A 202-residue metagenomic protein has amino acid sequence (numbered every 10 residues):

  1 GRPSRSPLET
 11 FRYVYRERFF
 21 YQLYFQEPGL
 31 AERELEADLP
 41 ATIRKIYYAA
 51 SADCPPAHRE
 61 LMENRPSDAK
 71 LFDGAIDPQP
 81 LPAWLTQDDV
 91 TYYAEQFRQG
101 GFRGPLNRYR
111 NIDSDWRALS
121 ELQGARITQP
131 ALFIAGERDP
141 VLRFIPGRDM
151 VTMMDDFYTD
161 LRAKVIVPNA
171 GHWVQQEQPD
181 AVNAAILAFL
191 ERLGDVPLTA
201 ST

Functional and structural regions predicted by a protein language model:
G1-R162, D195: Flexible "cap/lid" subdomain of the alpha/beta-hydrolase fold that forms the substrate-access gate
Y158-T202: Catalytic active-site module of serine/aspartate enzymes centered on a nucleophile-bearing elbow/loop
